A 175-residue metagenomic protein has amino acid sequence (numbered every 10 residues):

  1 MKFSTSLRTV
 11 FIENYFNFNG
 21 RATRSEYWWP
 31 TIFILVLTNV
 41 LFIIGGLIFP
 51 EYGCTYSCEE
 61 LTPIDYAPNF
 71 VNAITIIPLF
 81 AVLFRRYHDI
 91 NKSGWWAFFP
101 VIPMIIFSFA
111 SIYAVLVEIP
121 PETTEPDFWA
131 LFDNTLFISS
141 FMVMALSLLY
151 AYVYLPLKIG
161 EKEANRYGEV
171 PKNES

Functional and structural regions predicted by a protein language model:
M1-F11, E161-S175: Low-complexity, intrinsically disordered extramembrane tails and loops of integral membrane proteins
F3, N19, R24, C58-T62 (+1 more regions): Juxtamembrane loop-helix boundary motifs flanking transmembrane segments in multi-pass membrane proteins
F3-L7, Y66, L79, L83: Stable alpha-helical elements in mature extracytoplasmic
L7-I32, V36, F84-N91: Membrane interfacial helix-start motif at the N-side
I12-F16, N69-V117, M144-N165: Membrane-cytosol interface at the C-terminal ends of transmembrane alpha helices in small multi-pass membrane proteins
S25, W29-F33, P63-P68, W95-F99: Alpha-helical transmembrane segments of integral membrane proteins
T38-I76, P103-L149: Membrane-helix interface segments in multi-pass membrane proteins
